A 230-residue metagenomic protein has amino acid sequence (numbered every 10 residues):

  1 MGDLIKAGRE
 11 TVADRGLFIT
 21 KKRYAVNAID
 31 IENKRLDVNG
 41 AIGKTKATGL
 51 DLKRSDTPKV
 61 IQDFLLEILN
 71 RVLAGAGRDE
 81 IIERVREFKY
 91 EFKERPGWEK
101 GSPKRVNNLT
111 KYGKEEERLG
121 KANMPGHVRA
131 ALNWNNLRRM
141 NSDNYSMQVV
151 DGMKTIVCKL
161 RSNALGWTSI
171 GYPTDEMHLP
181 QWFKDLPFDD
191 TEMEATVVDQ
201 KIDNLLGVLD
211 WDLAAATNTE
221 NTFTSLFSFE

Functional and structural regions predicted by a protein language model:
M1-E230: DNA-dependent DNA polymerase catalytic subunits
